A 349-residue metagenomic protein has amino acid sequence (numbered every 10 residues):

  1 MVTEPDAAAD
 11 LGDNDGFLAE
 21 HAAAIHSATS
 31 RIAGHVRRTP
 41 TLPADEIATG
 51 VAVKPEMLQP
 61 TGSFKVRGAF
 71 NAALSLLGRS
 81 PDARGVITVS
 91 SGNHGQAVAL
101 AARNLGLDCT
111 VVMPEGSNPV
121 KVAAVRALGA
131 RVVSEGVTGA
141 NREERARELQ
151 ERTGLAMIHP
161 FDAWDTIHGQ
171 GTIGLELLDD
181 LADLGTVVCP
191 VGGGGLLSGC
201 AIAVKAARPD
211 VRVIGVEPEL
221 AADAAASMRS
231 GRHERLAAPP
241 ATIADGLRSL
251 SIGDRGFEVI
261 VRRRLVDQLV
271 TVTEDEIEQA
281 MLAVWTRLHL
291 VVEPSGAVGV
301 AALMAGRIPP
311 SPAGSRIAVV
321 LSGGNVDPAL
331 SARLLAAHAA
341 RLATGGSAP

Functional and structural regions predicted by a protein language model:
M1-P349: PLP-dependent amino-acid enzyme catalytic core
